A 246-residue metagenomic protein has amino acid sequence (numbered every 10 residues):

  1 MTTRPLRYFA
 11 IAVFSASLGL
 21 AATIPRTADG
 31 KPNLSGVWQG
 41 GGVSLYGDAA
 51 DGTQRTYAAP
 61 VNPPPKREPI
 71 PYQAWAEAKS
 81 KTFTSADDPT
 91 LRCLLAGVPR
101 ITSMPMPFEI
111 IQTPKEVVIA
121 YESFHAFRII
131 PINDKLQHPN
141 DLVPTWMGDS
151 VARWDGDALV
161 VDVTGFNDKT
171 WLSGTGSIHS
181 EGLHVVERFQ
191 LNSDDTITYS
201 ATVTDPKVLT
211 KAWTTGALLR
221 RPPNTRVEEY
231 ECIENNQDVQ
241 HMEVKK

Functional and structural regions predicted by a protein language model:
M1-F14: Bacterial N-terminal signal peptides that target proteins for export
T2, L20-K246: PEST-like low-complexity, intrinsically disordered acidic/proline/serine-rich tracts that flank trafficking/processing
F14-L20: Hydrophobic core
